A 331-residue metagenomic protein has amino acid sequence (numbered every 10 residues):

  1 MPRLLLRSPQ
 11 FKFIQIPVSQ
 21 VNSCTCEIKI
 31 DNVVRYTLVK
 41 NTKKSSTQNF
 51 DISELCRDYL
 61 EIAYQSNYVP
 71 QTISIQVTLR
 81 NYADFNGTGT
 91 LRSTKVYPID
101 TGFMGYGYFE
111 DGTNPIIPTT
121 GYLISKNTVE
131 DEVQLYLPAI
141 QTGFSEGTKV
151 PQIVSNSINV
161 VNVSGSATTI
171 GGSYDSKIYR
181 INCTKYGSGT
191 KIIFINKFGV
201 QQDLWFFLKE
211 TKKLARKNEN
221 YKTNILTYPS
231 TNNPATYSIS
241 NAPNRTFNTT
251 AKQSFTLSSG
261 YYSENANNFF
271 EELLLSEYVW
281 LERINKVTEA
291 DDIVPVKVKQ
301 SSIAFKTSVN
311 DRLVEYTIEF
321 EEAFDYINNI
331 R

Functional and structural regions predicted by a protein language model:
M1-S188: Preference for solvent-exposed, low-hydrophobicity sequence contexts
Y174-R331: Extracellular/virion structural assembly segments
